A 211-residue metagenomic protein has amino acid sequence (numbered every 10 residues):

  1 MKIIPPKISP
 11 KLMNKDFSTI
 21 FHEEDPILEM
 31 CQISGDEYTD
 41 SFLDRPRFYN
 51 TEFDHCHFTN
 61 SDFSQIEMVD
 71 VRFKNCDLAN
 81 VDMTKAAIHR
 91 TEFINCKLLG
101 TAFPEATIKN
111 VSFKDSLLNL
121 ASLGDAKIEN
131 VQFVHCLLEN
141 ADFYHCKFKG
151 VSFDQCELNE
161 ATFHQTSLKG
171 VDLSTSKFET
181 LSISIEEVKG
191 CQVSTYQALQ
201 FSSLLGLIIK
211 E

Functional and structural regions predicted by a protein language model:
K2-E211: Tandem repeat scaffolds
